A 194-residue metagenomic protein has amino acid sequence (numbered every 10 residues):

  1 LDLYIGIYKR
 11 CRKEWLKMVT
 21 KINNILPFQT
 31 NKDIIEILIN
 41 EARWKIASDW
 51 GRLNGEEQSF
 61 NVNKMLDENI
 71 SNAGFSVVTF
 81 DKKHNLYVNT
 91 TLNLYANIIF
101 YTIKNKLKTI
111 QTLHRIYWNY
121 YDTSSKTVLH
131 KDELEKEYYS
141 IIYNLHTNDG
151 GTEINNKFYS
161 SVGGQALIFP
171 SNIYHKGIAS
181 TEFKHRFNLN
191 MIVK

Functional and structural regions predicted by a protein language model:
L1-K17: Short, Lys/Arg-enriched N-terminal segments with co-localized hydrophobic residues within the first ~10-30 amino acids
D2-G6, R52, S59-N61, M65-I70 (+4 more regions): Intrinsically disordered, low-complexity peptide-like regions
L3, Y8, S48, R52 (+3 more regions): Generic detector of intrinsically disordered, low-complexity, polar/charged segments
Y4-Y8, E36-L38, R43, H130: Intrinsically disordered, low-complexity regions enriched in Ser/Pro/Gly/Gln/His and often acidic
K9-R12, A42, G51, H114 (+1 more regions): Short, intrinsically disordered low-complexity segments
W15-I110: Non-heme Fe(II)/2-oxoglutarate
L86-K194: Catalytic core of non-heme Fe(II) oxygenases with the double-stranded beta-helix
